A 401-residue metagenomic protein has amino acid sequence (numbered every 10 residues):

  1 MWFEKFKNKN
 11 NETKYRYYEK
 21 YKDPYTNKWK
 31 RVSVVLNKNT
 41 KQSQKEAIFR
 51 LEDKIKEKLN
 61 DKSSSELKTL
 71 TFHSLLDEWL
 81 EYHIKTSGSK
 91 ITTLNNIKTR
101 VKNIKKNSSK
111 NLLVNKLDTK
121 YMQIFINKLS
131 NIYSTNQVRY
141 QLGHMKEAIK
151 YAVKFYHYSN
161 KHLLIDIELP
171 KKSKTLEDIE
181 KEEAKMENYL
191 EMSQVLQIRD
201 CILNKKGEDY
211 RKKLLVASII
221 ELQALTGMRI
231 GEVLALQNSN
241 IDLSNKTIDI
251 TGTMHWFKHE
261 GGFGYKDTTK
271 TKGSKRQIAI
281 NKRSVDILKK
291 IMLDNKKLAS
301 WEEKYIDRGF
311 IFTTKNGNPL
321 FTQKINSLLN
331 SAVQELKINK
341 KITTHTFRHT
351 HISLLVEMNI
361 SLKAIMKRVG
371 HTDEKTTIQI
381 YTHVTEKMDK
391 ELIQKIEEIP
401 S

Functional and structural regions predicted by a protein language model:
N10-K14, D23-K116, K120, L293-I306: N-terminal DNA-binding module of tyrosine recombinases/phage integrases
T40-Q44, K68, L80-H157, K206-K212 (+2 more regions): N-terminal core-binding DNA-recognition domain of tyrosine site-specific recombinases/integrases
R139, K154, I165-I230, L234-L236 (+3 more regions): Basic, Lys/Arg- and aromatic-enriched nucleic-acid-binding interface segment
K154, S218-E221, L225, E232 (+3 more regions): C-terminal catalytic core of tyrosine-transesterase DNA break-rejoin enzymes
E191, V195-L196, N281-N339: Active-site/catalytic core of tyrosine-dependent DNA strand-transfer enzymes
L236-K290: Conserved tyrosine-mediated DNA breakage-rejoining catalytic core shared by Y-recombinases
N240-T247, N339, I360-I380: Short, polar N-cap/turn motifs at the start of nucleic acid-interacting alpha helices
H259-Y265, M358, Q379, H383-S401: DNA/chromatin major-groove-contacting recognition/catalytic segments
